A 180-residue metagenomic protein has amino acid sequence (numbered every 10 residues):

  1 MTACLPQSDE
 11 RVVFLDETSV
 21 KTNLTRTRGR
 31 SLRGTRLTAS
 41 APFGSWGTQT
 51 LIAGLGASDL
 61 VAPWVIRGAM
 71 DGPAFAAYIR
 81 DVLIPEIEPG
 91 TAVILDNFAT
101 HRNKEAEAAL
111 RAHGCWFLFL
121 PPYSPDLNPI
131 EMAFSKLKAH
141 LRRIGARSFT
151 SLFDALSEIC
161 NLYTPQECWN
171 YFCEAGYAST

Functional and structural regions predicted by a protein language model:
M1-T180: Short functional hotspots at interaction and active-site rims
